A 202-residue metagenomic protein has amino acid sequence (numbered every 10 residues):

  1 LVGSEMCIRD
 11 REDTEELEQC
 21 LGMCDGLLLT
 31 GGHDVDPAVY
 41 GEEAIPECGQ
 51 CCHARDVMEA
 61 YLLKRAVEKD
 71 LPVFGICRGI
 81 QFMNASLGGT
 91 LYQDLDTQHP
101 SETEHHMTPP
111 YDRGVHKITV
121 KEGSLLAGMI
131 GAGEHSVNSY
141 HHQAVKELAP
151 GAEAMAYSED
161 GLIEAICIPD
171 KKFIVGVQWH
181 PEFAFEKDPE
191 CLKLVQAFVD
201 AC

Functional and structural regions predicted by a protein language model:
L1-I8: Short, small-residue-biased leader/transition segments that mark boundaries at the very start of proteins
R9-F74, L87, Y92, T97-S101 (+1 more regions): Flexible gly/pro-rich beta->alpha loop and the following alpha-helix that scaffold active-site loops
G32, K171, E182: Flexible loop residues that form catalytic and substrate-binding hotspots at small-molecule/glycan-binding clefts
Q50, L87-E164, K187, A201: Pocket-forming structural segment of enzyme catalytic cores
C77: Conserved G/P- and acidic residue-centered "switch" motifs that form tight phosphate/ATP-binding loops in soluble
I80-F82: Hydrophobic, aromatic-enriched interface-forming segments
V177-C202: Acyltransferase
